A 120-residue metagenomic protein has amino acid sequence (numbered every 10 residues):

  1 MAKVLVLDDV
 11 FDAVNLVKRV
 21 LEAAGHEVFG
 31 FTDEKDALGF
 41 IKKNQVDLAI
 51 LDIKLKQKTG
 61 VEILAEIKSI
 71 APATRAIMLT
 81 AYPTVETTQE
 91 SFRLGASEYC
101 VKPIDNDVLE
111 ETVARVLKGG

Functional and structural regions predicted by a protein language model:
N15-A23: Charged docking surfaces used in two-component/phosphorelay signaling
G25-D33, F40: Short hydrophobic/Thr-rich beta-strand motif most characteristic of the beta2 strand and flanking loop of CheY-like
D33, T59-E62: Acidic catalytic/metal-coordinating carboxylates
G39, V61-A73: Short amphipathic alpha-helix used as the core "switch/output" element in two-component signaling
I104-V113: C-terminal output helix
